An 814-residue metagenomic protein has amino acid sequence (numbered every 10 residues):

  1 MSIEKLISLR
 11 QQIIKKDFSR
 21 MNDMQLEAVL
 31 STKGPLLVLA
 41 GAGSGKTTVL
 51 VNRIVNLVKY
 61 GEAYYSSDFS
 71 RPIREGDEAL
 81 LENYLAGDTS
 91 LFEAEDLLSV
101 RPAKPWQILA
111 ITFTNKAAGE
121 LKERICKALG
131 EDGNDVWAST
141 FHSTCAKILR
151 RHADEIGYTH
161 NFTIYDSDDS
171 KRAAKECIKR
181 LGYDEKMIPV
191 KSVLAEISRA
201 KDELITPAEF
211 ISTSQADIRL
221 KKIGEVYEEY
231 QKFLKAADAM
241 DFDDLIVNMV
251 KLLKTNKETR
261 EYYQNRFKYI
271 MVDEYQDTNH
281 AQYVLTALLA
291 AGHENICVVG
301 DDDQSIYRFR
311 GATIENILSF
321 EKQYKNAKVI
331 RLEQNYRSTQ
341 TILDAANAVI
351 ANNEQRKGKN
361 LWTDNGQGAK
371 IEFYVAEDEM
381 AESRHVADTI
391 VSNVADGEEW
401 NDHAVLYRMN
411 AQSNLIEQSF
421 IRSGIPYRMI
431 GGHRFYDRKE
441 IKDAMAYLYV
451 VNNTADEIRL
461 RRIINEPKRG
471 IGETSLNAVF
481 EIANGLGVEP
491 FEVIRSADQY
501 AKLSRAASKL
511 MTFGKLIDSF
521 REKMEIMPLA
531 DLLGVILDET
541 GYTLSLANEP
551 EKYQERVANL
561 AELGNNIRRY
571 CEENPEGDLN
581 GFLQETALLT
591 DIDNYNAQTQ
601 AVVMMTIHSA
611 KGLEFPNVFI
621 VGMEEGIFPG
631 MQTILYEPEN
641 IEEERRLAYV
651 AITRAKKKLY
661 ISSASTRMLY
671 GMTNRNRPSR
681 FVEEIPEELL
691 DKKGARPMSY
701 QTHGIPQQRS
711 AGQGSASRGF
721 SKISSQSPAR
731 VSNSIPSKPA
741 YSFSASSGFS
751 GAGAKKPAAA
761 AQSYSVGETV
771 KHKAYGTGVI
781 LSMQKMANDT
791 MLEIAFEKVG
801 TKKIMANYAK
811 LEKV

Functional and structural regions predicted by a protein language model:
M1-H160, I164, A237, E261 (+2 more regions): P-loop NTPase Walker
R20, N52, N83-F92, F141-C145 (+4 more regions): Conserved helicase/translocase P-loop NTPase motor core
A28, T32, G133-V136, A153-D244 (+4 more regions): ATP-hydrolysis module of ASCE/P-loop NTPase motor domains, specifically the Walker B Asp-Glu catalytic pair
L30, G34, V100-P105, K251-I270 (+1 more regions): Short basic/glycine-enriched coil/helix segment immediately N-terminal to the Walker B
S44, Q276-Q355, K359-D364, E481 (+1 more regions): Conserved helicase motor core of SF1/SF2 NTP-dependent helicases
T47-L50, Y65, I73, E82-N83 (+8 more regions): Helicase P-loop NTPase motor core
S212-A216, E399, S413-I425, R438 (+2 more regions): Conserved helicase C-terminal RecA-like lobe
M623-G800, Y808-K813: C-terminal accessory regions
